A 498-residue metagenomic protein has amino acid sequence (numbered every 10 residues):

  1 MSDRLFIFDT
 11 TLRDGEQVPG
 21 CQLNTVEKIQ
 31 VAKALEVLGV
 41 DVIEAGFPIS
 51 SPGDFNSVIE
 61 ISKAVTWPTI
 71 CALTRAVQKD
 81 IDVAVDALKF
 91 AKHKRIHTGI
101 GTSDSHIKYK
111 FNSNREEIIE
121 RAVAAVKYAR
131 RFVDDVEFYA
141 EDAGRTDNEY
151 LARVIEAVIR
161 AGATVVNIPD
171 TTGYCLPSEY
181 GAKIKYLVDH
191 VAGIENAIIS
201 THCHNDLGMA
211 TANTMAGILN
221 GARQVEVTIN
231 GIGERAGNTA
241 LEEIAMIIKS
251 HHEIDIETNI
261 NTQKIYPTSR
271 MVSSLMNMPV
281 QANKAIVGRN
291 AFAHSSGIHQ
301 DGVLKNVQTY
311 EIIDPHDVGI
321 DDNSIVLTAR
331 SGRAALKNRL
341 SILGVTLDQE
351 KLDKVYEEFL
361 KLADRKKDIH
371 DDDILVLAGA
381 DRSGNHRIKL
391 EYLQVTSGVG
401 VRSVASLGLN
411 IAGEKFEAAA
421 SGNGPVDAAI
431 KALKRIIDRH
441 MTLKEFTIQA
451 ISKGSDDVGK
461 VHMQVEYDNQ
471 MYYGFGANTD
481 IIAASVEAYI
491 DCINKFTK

Functional and structural regions predicted by a protein language model:
R4-L5, T11, M246-I248, H252-A419 (+1 more regions): A mid-to-C-terminal "edge-of-domain" accessory segment
L5-I7, Q17-V42, F55-A64, Q78-I199 (+1 more regions): Alpha/beta enzyme core
D14, V18-P19, F47-P52, S103-S105 (+5 more regions): Short, small-residue-enriched loops and turns at beta-alpha junctions that line or gate enzyme active sites
Q17, Q22, Q30-V31, D368-Y472 (+1 more regions): Non-catalytic terminal/interface segments that mediate subunit docking, oligomerization, and allosteric communication
L38, A64, A87, A91 (+13 more regions): Change "in soluble alpha/beta enzymes" to "in soluble alpha/beta proteins
W67, P169-T171, E226-E234, K249-T258 (+3 more regions): Short beta-alpha connecting loops at secondary-structure transitions that line or flank enzyme active sites
C175, A182-K305: Catalytic alpha/beta core domains of metabolic enzymes, predominantly
